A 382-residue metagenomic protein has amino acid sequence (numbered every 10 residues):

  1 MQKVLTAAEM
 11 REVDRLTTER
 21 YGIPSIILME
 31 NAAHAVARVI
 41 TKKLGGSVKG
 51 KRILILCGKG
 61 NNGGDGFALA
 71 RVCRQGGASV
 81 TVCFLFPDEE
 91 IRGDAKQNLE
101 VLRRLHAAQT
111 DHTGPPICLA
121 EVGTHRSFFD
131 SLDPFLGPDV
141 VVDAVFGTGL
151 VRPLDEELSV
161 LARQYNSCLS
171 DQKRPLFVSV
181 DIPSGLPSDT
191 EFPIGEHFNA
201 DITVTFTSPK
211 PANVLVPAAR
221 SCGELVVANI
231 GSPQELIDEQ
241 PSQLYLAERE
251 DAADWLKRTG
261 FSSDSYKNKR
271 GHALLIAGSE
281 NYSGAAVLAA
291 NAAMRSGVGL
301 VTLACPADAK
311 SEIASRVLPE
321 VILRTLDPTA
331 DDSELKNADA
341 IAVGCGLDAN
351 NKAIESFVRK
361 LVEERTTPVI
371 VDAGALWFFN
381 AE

Functional and structural regions predicted by a protein language model:
M1-P87, R92, K96, I202 (+1 more regions): Small-residue (G/A/S/T)-rich helix-start motifs and N-terminal tracts that mark the onset
R38-G147, V151-V180: Nucleotide and nucleotide-moiety/phosphate-recognizing core
C83, S127-F128, P134, H197 (+3 more regions): Intrinsic disorder/low-structure terminal segments
K96-A120, E191-A218, E320-V321: Structural recognition of alpha->loop->beta junctions
T124-F128, I182-S188, P211, G374-F378: Short acidic loop-to-helix transition motifs that present clustered carboxylates
F135-D139, H197, L335-K336, V362: A short, aliphatic-rich alpha-helical micro-motif
P138-V140, V145-Y245: Internal gly/pro-rich beta-alpha loop/helix module that stabilizes soluble enzyme cofactors or their anionic handles
